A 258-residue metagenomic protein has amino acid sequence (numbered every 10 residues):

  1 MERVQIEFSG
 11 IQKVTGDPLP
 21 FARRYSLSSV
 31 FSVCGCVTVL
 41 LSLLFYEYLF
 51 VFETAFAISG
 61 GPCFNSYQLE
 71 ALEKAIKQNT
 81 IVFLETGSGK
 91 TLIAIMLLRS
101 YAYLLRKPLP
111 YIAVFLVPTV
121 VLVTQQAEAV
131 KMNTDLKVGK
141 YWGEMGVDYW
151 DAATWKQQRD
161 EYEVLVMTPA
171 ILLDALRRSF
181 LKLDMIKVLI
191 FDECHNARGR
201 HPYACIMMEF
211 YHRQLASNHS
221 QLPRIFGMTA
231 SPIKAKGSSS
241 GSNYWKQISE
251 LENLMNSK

Functional and structural regions predicted by a protein language model:
M1-S32, S42-K258: N-terminal helicase ATP-binding lobe
C34-C36: Cysteine-centered motifs
T38-L40: Extracellular/secretory pathway and lumenal proteins
